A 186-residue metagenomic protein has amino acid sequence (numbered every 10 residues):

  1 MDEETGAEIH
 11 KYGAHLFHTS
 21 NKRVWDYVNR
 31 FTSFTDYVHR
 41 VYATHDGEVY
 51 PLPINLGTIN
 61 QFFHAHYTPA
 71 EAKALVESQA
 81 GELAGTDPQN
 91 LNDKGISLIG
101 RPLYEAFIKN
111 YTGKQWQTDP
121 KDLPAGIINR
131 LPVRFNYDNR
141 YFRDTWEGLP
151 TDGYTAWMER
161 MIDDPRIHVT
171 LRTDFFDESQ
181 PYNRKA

Functional and structural regions predicted by a protein language model:
M1-E3: Glycine-rich "HGGG/HGxG" loop immediately N-terminal to the catalytic nucleophile of the alpha/beta-hydrolase
T5-E82: Dinucleotide-binding Rossmann-like beta1-alpha1 core, especially the glycine-rich loop that anchors the ADP
K11, R184-K185: A structure-centric signal for secondary-structure junctions around beta-strands
E48-Y50, L56-R184: Active-site/ligand-binding neighborhood in enzyme catalytic cores
